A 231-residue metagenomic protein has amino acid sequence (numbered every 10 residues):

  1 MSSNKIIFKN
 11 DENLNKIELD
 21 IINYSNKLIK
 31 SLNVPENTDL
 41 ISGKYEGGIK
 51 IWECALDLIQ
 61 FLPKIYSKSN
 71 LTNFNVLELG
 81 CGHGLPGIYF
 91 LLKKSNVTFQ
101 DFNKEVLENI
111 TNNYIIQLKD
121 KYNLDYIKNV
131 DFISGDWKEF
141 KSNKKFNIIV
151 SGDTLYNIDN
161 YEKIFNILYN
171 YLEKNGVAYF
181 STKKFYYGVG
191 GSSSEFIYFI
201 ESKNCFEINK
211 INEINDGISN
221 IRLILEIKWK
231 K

Functional and structural regions predicted by a protein language model:
M1-K231: S-adenosylmethionine-dependent methyltransferases
